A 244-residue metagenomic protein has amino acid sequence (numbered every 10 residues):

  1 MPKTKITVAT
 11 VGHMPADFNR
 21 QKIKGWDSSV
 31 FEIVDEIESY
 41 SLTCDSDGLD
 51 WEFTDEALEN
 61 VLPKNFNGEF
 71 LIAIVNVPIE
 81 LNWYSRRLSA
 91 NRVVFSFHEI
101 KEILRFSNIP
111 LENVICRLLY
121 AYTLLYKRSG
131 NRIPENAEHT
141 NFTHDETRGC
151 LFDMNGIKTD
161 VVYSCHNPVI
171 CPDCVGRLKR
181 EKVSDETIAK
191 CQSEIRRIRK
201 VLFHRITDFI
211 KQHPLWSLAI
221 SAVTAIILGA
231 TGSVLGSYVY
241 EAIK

Functional and structural regions predicted by a protein language model:
M1-L81: N-terminal pre-first-transmembrane soluble regions of secretory-pathway and organelle membrane proteins
I23, P78-L81, S89, I133-F152: Hydrophobic transmembrane alpha-helices and their immediate loop junctions in multi-pass integral membrane proteins
E32-S46, L125-T143: Short glycine-rich, low-complexity/disordered patches
N82-E102: A short, gly/pro- and small-residue-rich
F97-E138: Active-site recognition of the HExxH zinc-binding catalytic motif
A137-V183: Post-HExxH zinc-binding segment in Zn-dependent metallohydrolases
N167-P172, G176-S221: Cytosolic-side membrane-insertion boundary helix
H204-K244: Hydrophobic, helix-forming membrane-interacting segments
